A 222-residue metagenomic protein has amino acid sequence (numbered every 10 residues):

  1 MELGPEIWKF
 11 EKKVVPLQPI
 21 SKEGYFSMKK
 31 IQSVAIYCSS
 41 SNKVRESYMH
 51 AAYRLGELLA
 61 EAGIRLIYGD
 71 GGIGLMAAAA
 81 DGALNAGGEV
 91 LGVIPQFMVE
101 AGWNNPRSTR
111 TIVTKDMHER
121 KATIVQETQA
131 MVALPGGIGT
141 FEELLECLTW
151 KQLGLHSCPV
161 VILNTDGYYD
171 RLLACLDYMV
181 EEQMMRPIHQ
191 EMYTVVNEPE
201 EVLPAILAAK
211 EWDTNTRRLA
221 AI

Functional and structural regions predicted by a protein language model:
E2, K9, P16, G24-Y25: Short, positively charged and aromatic/hydrophobic N-terminal segments
E6, K30, G154-H156: Short loop/turn segments at connectors of secondary-structure elements within structured domains
K13-V14, E201: Detector for intrinsically disordered, low-structure N-terminal pre-sequences
G24, M28-E127, D166-E200, A205 (+1 more regions): A cross-family phosphate/adenosyl-ligand binding-site feature
D70, I94, T114-K115, L134-G136 (+3 more regions): Short beta->alpha connector loops at strand-helix junctions that form conserved, small/polar/Pro-enriched
E119-G154, V161, W212-L219: Active-site/ligand-binding-proximal alpha/beta "capping" segment
T140, W150-H156, Y178-M185, A208: Alpha-helix capping at helix-to-loop junctions
